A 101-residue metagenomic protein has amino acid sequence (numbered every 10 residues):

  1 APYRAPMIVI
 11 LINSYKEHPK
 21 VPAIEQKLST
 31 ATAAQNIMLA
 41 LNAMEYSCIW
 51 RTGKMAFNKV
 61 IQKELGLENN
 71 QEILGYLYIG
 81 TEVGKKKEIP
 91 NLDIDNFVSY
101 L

Functional and structural regions predicted by a protein language model:
A1-L101: Acidic, surface-exposed loops and disordered segments
